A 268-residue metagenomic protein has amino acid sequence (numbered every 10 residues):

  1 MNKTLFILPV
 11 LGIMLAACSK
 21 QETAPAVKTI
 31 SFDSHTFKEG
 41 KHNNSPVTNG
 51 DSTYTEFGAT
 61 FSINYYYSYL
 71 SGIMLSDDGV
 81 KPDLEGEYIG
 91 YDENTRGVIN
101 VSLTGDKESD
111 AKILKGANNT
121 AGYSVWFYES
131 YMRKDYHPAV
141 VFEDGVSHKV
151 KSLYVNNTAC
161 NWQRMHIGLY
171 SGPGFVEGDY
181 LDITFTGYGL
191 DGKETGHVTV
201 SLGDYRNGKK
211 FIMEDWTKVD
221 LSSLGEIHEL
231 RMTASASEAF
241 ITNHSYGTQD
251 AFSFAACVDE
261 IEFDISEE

Functional and structural regions predicted by a protein language model:
M1-G40, D264-E268: Bacterial Sec-dependent N-terminal signal peptides
A24-H137, G145: N-terminal targeting leaders for non-cytosolic proteins
D33-V47, G105, T120-A121, W162 (+4 more regions): Buried hydrophobic residues that stabilize the cores of well-folded domains
M132, V176-Y180, F254: Short, solvent-exposed loop/turn segments at conserved positions within beta-propeller repeat blades
R133-D144, K218, T248-A251: Short aromatic-glycine motifs in intrinsically disordered, low-complexity regions
G145-S152, E226-I227: Extended extracellular/luminal ectodomain segments enriched in beta-structured repeat modules
R164-I183: Short coil-to-beta strand junction motifs in C2/discoidin
D182-E268: Terminal, low-complexity interaction segments
